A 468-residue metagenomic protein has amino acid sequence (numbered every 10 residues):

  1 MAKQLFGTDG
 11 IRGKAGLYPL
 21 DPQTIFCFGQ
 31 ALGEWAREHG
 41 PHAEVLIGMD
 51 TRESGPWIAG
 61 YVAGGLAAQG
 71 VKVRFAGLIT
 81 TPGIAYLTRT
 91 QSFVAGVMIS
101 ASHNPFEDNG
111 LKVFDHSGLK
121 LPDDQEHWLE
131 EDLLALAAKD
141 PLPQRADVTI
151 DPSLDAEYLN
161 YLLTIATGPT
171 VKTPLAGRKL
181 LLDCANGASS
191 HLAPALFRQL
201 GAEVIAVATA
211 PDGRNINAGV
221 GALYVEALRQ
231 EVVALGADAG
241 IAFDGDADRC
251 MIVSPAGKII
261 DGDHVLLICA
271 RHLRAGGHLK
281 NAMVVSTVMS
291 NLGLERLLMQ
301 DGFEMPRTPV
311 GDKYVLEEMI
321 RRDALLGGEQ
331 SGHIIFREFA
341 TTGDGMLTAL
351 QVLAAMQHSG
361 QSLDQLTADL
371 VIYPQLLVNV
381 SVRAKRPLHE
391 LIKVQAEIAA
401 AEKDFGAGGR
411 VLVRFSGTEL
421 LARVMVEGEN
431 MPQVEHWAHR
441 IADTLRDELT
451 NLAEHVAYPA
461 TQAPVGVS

Functional and structural regions predicted by a protein language model:
M1, K14, N109-L235: Gly/Ser/Thr-enriched, mixed-charge loops and adjacent short helices that form phosphate/oxyanion-binding elements
M1-G64, A68-Q69, V148-L180, E390: An N-terminal, well-structured beta->alpha segment
E34, E38-D108, L163, A195-V253: N-terminal small/polar loop signature for handling phosphorylated ligands or for N-terminal nucleophile
H42-D50, R74, K179-L181, A282-V288 (+2 more regions): Short glycine-rich phosphate-binding loop at a beta-alpha junction
I47-T51, L182-C184, S254, E338 (+1 more regions): Short glycine-centered, acidic/aromatic-flanked micro-motifs in structured strand/loop junctions that mark active-site
E107-E130, V253-C269, A340-M356: A short, gly/pro- and small-residue-rich
H127-N160, T164, P255-G328, I335: Proline/glycine-rich low-complexity loops and linkers
A239, G276-S468: Phosphate-binding and adjacent anionic-ligand microenvironments
